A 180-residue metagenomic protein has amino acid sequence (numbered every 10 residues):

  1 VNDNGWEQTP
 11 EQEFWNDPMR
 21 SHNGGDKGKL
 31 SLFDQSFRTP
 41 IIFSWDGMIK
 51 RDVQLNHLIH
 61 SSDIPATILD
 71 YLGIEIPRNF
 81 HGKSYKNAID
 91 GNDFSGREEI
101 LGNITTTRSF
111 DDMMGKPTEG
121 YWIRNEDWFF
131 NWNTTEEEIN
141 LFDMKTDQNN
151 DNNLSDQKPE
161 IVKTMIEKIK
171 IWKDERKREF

Functional and structural regions predicted by a protein language model:
V1-N2: Active-site neighborhood of phospho(di)ester-bond hydrolases with catalytic His/Asp-centered motifs
W6-N23, G28-K29, I49-K50, H57 (+3 more regions): C-terminal cap/loop subdomain of S1 sulfatases and analogous C-terminal strand-loop tails that border
I42-R51: The feature captures the short pre-catalytic strand/loop hairpin that immediately precedes and shapes the active-site
D52-Q54, N153: Second-shell loop/turn segments in exported
L69, E136-E138, M144-F180: Long, internal low-complexity/basic segments
